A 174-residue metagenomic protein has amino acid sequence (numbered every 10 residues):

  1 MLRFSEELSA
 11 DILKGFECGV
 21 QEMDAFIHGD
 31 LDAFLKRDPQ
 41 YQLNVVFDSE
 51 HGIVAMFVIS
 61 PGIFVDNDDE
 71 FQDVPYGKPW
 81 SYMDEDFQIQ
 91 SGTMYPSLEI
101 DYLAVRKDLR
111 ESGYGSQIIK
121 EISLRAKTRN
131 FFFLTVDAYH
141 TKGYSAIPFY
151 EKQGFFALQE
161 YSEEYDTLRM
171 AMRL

Functional and structural regions predicted by a protein language model:
M1-R37, V45-F47: Short amphipathic alpha-helix that is part of the acyltransferase structural core
P39-F57, Q72-D73: Conserved beta-hairpin
V58-Y102: Conserved acyl-donor/pantetheine-binding loop and adjacent beta-alpha core of acyl/acetyltransferases and related
D101, R106, Y139: Residue-level recognition of the GNAT/N-acetyltransferase active site
V105, E111-L124, K152: Conserved acetyl-CoA-binding loop-helix of GNAT-fold acetyltransferases
D108-L109, S145-A146, E160, T167-R169: Gram-negative outer-membrane beta-barrel domains
A126-Y139: Conserved GNAT acetyl-CoA-binding A-motif
H140-E160: Conserved active-site alpha-helix within GNAT-family acetyltransferase domains
